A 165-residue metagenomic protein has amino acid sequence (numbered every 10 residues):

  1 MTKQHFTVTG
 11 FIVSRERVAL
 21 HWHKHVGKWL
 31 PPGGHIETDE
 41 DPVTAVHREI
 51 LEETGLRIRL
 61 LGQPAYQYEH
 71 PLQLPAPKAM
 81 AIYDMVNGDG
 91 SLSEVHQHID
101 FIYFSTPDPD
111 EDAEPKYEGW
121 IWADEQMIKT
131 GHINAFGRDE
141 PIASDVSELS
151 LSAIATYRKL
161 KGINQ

Functional and structural regions predicted by a protein language model:
M1-P31, D39, V43, I58-G62: N-terminal strand-loop-strand
T2, G10, S91-V95, E111-A113: Short secondary-structure boundary/capping segments
H21, I36-E37, Q67-E69: Conserved beta-strand-loop-alpha-helix junction that forms the acyl-donor binding cleft
G27-W29, V95-Q165: Nudix hydrolase/Nudix homology domain
P32, V46, I50: Hydrophobic alpha-helical positions that pack around
H35-I36, L92: Short, surface-exposed loop/turn motifs that are enriched in glycine and acidic residues and include a nearby proline
G55-P109: Active-site segment of metal-dependent pyrophosphate-handling enzymes, primarily the Nudix hydrolase catalytic core
